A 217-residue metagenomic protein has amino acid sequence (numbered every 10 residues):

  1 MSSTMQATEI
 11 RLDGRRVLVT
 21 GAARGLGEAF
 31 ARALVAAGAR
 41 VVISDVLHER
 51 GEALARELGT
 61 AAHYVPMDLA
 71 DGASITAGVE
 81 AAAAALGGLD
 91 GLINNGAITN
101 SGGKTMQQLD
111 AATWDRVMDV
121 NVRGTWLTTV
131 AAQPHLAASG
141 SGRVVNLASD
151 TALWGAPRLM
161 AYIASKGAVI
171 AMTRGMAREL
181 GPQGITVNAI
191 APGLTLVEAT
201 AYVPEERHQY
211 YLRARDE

Functional and structural regions predicted by a protein language model:
E9-V42: Canonical Rossmann dinucleotide-binding motif of NAD(H)/NADP(H)-dependent dehydrogenases/reductases, specifically
H48-E49, M67-V79, A111: The beta1-alpha1 cofactor-binding region of Rossmann-like NAD(H)/NADP(H)-dependent oxidoreductases
G103-M106, D110-D115, T200, Y211: Substrate-binding pocket helix/loop in short-chain dehydrogenase/reductase
T129, S165, T173: Active-site helix of classical SDR
P134, R178-P182: Alpha-helical segment proximal to the catalytic Tyr-Lys
S149: Residue(s) in the substrate-gating loop at a strand-loop-helix junction that position the organic substrate next
G155-I163, G175, V203: Active-site loop-to-helix junction immediately N-terminal to the catalytic Tyr of the SDR YXXXK motif in Rossmann-fold
